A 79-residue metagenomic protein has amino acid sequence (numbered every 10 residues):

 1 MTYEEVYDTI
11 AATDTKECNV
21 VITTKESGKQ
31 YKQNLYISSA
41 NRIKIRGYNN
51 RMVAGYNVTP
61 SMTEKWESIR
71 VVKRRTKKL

Functional and structural regions predicted by a protein language model:
M1-A12: Mixed-charge, Lys/Arg-rich low-complexity intrinsically disordered regions
C18-S68: Acidic, low-complexity, intrinsically disordered interaction modules
E67-L79: Mixed-charge, Lys/Arg-enriched low-complexity segments
